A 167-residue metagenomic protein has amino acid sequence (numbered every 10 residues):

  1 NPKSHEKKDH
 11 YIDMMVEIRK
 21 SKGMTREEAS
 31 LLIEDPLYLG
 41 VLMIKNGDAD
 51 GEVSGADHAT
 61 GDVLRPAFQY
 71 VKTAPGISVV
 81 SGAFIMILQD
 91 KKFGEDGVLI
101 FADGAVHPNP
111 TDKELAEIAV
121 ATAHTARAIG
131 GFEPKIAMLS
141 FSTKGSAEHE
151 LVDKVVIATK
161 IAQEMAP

Functional and structural regions predicted by a protein language model:
N1-P167: Anion-binding alpha/beta catalytic cores of soluble intermediary-metabolism enzymes, centered on
